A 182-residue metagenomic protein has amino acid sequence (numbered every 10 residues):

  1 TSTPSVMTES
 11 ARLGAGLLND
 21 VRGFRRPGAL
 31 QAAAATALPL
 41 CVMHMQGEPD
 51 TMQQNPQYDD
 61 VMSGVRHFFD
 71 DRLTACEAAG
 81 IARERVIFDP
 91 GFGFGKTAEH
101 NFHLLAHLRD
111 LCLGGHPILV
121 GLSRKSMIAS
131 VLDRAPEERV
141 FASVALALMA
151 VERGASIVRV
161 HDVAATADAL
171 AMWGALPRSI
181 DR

Functional and structural regions predicted by a protein language model:
P4, A11-R12, G16-A75, G95-R182: Active-site-adjacent loop and "lid" segments of alpha/beta metabolic enzymes
A78: Conserved phosphate-donor
A82-R85: Short acidic capping loops at alpha-helix termini that bridge into adjacent secondary structure
F92: Active-site metal-binding loops of divalent metal-dependent hydrolases
